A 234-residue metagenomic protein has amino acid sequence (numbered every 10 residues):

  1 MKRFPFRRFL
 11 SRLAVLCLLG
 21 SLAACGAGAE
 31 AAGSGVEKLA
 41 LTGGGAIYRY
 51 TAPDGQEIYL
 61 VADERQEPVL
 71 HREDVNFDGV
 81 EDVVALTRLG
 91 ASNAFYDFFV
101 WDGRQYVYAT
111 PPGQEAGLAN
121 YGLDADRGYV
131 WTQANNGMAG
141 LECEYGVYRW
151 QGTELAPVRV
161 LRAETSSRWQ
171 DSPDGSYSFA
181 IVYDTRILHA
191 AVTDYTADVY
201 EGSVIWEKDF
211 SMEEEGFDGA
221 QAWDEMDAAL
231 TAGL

Functional and structural regions predicted by a protein language model:
M1-R7: N-terminal secretory signal peptides that target proteins for export/translocation
R8-G28: Sec-dependent N-terminal signal peptides of Gram-positive bacterial secreted proteins and lipoproteins
G26-L39, Y129-L234: Acidic, small-residue rich beta-repeat scaffolds with periodic aromatic anchors
P53, N93-P111, V147-G152: Beta-propeller blade repeat segments, especially FG-GAP/WD-type strand-to-loop junctions in 6- to 7-bladed propeller
Q56-A62, A109-T110: A short beta-strand motif characteristic of beta-propeller blades
R65-V75, A116-W131: Beta-propeller blade termini
F77-T87, D126-A134: Acidic/hydrophobic-patterned starts of short beta strands in beta-sheet-rich repeat architectures
L89-S92, G137-A139: Short glycine/acidic-enriched loop and turn motifs that connect beta-strands
